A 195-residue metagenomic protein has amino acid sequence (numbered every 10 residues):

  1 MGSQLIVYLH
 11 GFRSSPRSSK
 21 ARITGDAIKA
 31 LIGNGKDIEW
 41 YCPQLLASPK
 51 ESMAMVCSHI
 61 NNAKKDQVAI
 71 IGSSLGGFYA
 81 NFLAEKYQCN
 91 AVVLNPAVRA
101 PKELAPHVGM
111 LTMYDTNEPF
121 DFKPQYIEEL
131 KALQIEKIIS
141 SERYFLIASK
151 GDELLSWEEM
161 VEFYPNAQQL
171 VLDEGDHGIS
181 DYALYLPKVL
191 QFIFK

Functional and structural regions predicted by a protein language model:
M1-L46: Short, surface-exposed "cap/lid" segments of acyl-processing enzymes
L5, Q67-A69, N90: Structural motif
Y8-F12, I71, I147: Short hydrophobic segments within beta-strands
R13, Q44-P49, V98, D176-H177: Alpha/beta-hydrolase active-site loop signature
Y41-N62: Alpha/beta-hydrolase active-site loop
I71-A80: Gly/Ala-rich beta-loop-alpha elbow adjacent to hydrolase catalytic centers
L83-Y87: Aromatic pocket-lining residues of Rossmann-like dinucleotide-binding sites
N90-K195: The alpha/beta-hydrolase serine catalytic core
